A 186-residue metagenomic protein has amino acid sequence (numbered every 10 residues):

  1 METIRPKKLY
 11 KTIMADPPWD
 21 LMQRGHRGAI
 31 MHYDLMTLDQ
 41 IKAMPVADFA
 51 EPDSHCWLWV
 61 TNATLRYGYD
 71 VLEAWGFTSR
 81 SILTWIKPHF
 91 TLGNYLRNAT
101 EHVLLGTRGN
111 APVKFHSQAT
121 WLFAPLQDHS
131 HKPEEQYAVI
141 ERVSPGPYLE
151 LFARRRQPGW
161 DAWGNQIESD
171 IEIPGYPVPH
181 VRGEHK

Functional and structural regions predicted by a protein language model:
M1-K186: Class I S-adenosyl-L-methionine-dependent methyltransferase catalytic core
